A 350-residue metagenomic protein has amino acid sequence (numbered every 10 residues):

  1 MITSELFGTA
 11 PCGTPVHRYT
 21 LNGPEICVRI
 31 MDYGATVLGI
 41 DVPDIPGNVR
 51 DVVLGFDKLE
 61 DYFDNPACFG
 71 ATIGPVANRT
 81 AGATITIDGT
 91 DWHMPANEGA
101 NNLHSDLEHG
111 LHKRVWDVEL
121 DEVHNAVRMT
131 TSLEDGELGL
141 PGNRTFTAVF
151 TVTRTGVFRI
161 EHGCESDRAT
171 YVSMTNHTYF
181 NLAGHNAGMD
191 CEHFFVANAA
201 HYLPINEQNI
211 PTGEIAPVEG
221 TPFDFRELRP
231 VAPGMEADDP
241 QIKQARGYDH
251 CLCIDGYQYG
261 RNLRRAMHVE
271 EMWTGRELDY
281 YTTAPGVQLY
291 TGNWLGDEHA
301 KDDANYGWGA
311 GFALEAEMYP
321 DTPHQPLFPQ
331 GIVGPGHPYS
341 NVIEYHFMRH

Functional and structural regions predicted by a protein language model:
M1-H350: An exposed, glycine/acidic-rich loop-and-rim segment of catalytic or binding clefts
